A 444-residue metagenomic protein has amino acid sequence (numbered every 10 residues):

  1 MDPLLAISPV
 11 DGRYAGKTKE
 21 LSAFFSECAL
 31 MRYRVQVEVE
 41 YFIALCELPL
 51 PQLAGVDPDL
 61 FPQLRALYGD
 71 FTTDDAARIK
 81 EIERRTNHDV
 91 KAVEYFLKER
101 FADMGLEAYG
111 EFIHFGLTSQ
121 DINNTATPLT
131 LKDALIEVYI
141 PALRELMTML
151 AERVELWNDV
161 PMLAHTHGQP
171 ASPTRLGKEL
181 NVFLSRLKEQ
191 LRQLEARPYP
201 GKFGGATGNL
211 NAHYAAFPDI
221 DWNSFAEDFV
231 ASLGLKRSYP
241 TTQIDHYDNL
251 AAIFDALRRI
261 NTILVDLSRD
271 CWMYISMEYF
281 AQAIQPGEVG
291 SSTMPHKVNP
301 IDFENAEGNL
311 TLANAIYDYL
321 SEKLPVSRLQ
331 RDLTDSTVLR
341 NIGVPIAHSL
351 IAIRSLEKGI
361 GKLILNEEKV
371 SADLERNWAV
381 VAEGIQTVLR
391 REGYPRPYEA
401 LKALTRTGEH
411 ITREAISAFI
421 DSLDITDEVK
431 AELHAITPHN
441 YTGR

Functional and structural regions predicted by a protein language model:
M1-L210, F217-D228, G290, F303 (+4 more regions): A helix-coil-helix interface module used to build multimeric assemblies and to scaffold catalytic/cofactor sites
M1-R32, V37, I82-N87, E278-Y279 (+1 more regions): Glycine-rich cofactor/substrate-binding loops
A29, S119-I122, H167-K178, H213-I220 (+8 more regions): Alpha-helix capping and helix-loop boundary segments enriched in small/acidic/polar residues
E40-A44, F96, R100, A134 (+17 more regions): Generic, well-ordered alpha-helical scaffold segments in large soluble proteins
K132-I140, R144-M147, A151, N181-L184 (+7 more regions): Short amphipathic alpha-helical segments with heptad-repeat character
Q190, K236, T242-R328: Glycine-rich anion/phosphate-binding loop at the beta-strand->alpha-helix junction
D219-Q243: Active-site-adjacent "gating/activation" loops or surface patches in catalytic cores
